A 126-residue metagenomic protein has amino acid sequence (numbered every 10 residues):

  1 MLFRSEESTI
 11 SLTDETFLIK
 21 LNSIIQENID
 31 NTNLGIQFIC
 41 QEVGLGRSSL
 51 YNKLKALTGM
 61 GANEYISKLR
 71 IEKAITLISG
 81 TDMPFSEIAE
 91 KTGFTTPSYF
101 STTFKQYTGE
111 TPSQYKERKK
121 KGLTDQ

Functional and structural regions predicted by a protein language model:
M1-L2: Short, small-residue-biased leader/transition segments that mark boundaries at the very start of proteins
S8-I19, M60-L69: Short, Lys/Arg-enriched anionic-surface-contact patches
T9, T13, F17, D30 (+2 more regions): Conserved acidic
D14, N22-Q26, S49, T102-T103 (+1 more regions): Recognition helices and adjacent regulatory flanks at domain boundaries
N22-L34, L54, T58, I75-P84 (+2 more regions): Basic, amphipathic alpha-helical hairpins
I36-I66, A89-Q114: Basic/polar phosphate-binding segments, predominantly the helix-turn-helix DNA-binding elements of transcriptional
A56-T95, E117-Q126: Terminal helix-turn-helix DNA-binding modules in bacterial transcription factors
